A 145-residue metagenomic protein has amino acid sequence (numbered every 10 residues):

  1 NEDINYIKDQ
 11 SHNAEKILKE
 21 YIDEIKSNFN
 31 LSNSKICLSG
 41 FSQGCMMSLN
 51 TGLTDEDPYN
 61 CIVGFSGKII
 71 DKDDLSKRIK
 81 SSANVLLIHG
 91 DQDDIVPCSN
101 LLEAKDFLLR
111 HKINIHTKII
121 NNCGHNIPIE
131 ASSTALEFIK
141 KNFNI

Functional and structural regions predicted by a protein language model:
N1-L31: Serine-hydrolase catalytic machinery in alpha/beta-hydrolase-like enzymes
N30-G40: Alpha/beta-hydrolase fold nucleophile elbow
S39-G44, S48: Gly/Ala-rich beta-loop-alpha elbow adjacent to hydrolase catalytic centers
N50-T54: Active-site signature of alpha/beta-hydrolase-fold catalytic machinery across serine- and Asp/Cys-nucleophile hydrolases
D57-I69: A conserved short beta-strand
K80-V85: Short, proline-enriched alpha-helix->beta-strand connector loops that line the catalytic pocket of alpha/beta-hydrolase
L86-H89, D93: Short beta-strand/loop motif that positions the catalytic acidic residue of the alpha/beta-hydrolase fold
L102-I145: C-terminal catalytic histidine-bearing segment of alpha/beta-hydrolase fold enzymes
